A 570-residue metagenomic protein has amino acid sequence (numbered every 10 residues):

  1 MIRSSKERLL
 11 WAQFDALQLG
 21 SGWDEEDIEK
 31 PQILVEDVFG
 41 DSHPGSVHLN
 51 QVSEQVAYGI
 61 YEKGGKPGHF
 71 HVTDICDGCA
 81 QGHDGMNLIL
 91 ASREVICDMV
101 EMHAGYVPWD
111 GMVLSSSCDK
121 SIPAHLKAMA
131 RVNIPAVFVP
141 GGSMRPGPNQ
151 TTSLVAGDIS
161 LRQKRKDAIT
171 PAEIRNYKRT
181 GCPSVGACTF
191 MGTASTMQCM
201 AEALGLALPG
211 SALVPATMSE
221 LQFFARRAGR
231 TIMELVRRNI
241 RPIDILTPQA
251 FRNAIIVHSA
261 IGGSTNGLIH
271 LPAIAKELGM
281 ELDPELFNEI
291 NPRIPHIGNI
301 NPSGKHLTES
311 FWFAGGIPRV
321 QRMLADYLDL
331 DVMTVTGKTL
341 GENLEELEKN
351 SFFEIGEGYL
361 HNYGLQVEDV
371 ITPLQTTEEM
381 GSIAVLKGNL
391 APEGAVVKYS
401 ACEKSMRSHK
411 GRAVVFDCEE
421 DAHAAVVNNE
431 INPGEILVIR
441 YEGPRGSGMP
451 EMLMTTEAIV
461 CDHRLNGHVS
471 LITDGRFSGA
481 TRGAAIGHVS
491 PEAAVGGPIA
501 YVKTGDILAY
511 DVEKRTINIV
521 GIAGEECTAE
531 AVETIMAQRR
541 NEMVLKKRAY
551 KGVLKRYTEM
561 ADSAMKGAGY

Functional and structural regions predicted by a protein language model:
M1-G45, V52-T73, G78-C79, D84-I89 (+5 more regions): Catalytic or ion-coupling anion/metal-binding cores of large enzyme and transporter domains
L88-D110, G496: Aromatic/His-enriched, Gly/Pro-containing loop or helix-boundary segments that lie immediately adjacent to catalytic
H103-H125, V137-P140: A short, small-residue-rich loop immediately preceding and capping a beta-strand
